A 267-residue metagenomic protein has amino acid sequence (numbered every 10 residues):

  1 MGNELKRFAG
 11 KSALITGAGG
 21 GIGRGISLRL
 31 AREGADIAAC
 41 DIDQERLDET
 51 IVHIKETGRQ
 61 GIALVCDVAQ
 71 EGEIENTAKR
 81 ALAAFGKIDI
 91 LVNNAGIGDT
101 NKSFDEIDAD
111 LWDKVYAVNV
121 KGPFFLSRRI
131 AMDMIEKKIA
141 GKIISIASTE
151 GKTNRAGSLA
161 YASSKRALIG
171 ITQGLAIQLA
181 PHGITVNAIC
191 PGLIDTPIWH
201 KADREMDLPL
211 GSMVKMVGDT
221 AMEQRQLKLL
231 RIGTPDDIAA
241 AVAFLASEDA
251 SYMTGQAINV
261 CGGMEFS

Functional and structural regions predicted by a protein language model:
G2-L5, G98-N101, A243, T254-S267: Short C-terminal tail/terminal secondary-structure segment of NAD(P)H-dependent dehydrogenase/reductase domains
S12, G19-G21: Conserved glycine-rich cofactor-binding loop
K102-F104, D108-K114, E223: Substrate-binding pocket helix/loop in short-chain dehydrogenase/reductase
S127, S164, T172: Active-site helix of classical SDR
M132, I177-P181, S251: Alpha-helical segment proximal to the catalytic Tyr-Lys
S148: Residue(s) in the substrate-gating loop at a strand-loop-helix junction that position the organic substrate next
K215, L227-I238, D249: A conserved structural motif in NAD(P)-dependent oxidoreductases
